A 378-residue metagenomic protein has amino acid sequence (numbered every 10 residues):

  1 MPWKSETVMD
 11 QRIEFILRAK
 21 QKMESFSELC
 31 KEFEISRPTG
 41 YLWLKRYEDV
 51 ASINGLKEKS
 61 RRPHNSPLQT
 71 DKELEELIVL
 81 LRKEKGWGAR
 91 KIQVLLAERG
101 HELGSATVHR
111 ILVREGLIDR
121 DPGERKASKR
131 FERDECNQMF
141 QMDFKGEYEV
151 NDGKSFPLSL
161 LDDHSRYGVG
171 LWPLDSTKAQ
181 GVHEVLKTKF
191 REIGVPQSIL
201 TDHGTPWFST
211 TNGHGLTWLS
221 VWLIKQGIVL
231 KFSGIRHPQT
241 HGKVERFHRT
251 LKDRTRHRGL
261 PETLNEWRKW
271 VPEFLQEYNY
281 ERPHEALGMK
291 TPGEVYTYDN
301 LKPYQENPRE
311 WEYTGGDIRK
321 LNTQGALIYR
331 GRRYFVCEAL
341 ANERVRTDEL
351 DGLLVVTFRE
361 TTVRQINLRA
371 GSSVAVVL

Functional and structural regions predicted by a protein language model:
M1-I13, P63-K72: Short, Lys/Arg-enriched anionic-surface-contact patches
T7-E24, E75-E84: Short, amphipathic alpha-helical "recognition" segments used to contact nucleic acids or chromatin
F15, L29, G40-W43, L77-I78 (+14 more regions): Mobile genetic element proteins and their domesticated derivatives, centered on retroelements and DNA transposons
F26-F33, I92, A97: Short alpha-helical "recognition helix" segments of helix-turn-helix
I53-Y148, T217, T291-N300: Basic, flexible linker segments flanking DNA-binding modules in nucleic acid-interacting mobile-element proteins
E102, A106, V113-Y167, D175 (+4 more regions): Mobile-element integrase/transposase regions, centering on the N-terminal DNA-binding/Zn-coordinating module
T201-D202, S209-Q226, L230-D253, N265-R268 (+2 more regions): RNase H-like two-metal-ion nuclease catalytic core shared by retroviral integrases and related mobile-element nucleases
N279-L378: C-terminal, beta-rich DNA-binding module of retroviral/retroelements integrases
